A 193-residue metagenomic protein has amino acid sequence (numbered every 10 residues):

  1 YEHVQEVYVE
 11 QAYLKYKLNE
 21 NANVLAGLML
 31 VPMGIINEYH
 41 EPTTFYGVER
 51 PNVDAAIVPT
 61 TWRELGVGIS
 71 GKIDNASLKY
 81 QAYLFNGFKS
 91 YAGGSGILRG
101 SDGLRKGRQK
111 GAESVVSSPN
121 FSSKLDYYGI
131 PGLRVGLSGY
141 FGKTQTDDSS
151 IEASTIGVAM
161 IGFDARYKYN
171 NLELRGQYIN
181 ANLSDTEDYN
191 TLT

Functional and structural regions predicted by a protein language model:
Y1-S90, S117-S122, D126-R134: Outer membrane beta-barrel
E2-H3, M33, P51, G87-Y91 (+3 more regions): Sequence/structural signature of outer-membrane beta-barrel proteins
V4-Q11, E38-T43, A92-G100, T146-I156 (+1 more regions): Outer-membrane beta-barrel translocator domains and adjoining extracellular loop/strand segments of Gram-negative
V4-V9, V58-W62, S114-S118, A153-M160 (+2 more regions): Transmembrane beta-barrel outer-membrane domains
N19, E49-V53, G93-G96, R108-K110 (+1 more regions): Glycine-rich loops and low-complexity Gly/Arg-rich segments that provide flexible linkers or classic glycine-based
M29, E41, A82-L84, I97 (+4 more regions): Residue-level detector of alpha-helical recognition elements and their boundaries
R99-D148: Loop-centered beta-sheet repeat module
Y127-T193: Detector for outer-membrane/organellar transmembrane beta-barrel domains, recognizing the amphipathic beta-strand
